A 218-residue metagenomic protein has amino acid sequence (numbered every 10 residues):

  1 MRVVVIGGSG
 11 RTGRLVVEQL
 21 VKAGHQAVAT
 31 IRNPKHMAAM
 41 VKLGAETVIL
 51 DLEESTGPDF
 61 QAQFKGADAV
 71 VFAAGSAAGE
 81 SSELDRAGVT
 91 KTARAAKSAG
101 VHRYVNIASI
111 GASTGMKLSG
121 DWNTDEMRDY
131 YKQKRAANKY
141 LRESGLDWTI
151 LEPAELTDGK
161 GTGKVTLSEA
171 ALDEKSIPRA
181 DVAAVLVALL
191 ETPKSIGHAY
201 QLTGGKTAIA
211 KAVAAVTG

Functional and structural regions predicted by a protein language model:
M1-H25: N-terminal Rossmann NAD(P)H-binding glycine-rich loop of SDR-like oxidoreductase domains
T30-K35, D51-L52: N-terminal Rossmann-fold cofactor-binding loop
A45-D68: Conserved Rossmann-fold cofactor-binding substructure of NAD(P)-dependent oxidoreductases
Q63-K65, V70-Y104, R135-A136: NAD(P)-cofactor binding segment of oxidoreductase domains
L84, G88, Q133, L151 (+2 more regions): Substrate-positioning beta->alpha
M116-L118, K160-K164, L189-H198: Glycine/proline-rich active-site loop of Rossmann-fold NAD(P)-dependent oxidoreductases
T124-E126, A136-K160: Conserved beta-loop-beta element that borders a ligand/cofactor-binding pocket
P178-G218: Alpha-helical substrate-binding/gating segment
